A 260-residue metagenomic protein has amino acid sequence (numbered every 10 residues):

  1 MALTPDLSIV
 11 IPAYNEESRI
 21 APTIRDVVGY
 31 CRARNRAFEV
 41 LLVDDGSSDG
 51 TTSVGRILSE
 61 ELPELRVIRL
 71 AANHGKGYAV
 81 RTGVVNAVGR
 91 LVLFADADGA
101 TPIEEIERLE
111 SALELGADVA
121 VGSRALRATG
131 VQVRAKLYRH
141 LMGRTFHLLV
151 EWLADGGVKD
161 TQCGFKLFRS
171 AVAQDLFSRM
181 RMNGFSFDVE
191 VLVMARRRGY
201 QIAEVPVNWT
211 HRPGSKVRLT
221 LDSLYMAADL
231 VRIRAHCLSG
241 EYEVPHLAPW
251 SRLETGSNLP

Functional and structural regions predicted by a protein language model:
M1-D6, L148, D155, R179-P260: Hydrophobic helical membrane-anchoring modules
M1-G29, R36: N-proximal low-complexity "stem/linker" segments adjacent to membrane-targeting elements
E16-R19, S47, K76, P102: Donor nucleotide-sugar binding loop of glycosyltransferases
S18-P22, D49-L58: Acidic helix N-cap motif at the loop->helix transition within catalytic regions of sugar-transfer enzymes
T23, T51, V80, E104-I106 (+1 more regions): Acidic donor-diphosphate engagement hotspot in glycosyltransferases and nucleotidyltransferases that stabilizes
R36-S47, I68-L70: Short beta-strand/loop segment that forms part of the nucleotide-sugar
D44-S53, G99: A conserved acidic beta->alpha catalytic loop
E64, L70-N86, L91-F94, I103-F185 (+2 more regions): Acceptor/aglycone-binding surface of glycosyltransferases and processive sugar-polymer synthases
